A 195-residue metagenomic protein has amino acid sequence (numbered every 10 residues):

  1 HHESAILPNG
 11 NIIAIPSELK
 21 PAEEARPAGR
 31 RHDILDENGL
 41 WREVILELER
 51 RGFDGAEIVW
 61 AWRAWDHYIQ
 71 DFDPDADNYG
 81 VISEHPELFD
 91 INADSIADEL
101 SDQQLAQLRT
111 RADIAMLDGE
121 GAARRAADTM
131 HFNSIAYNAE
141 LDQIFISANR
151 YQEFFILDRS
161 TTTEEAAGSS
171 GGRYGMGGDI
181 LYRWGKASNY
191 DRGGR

Functional and structural regions predicted by a protein language model:
H1-R195: Histidine-/acidic-rich catalytic cores in large beta-rich domains
